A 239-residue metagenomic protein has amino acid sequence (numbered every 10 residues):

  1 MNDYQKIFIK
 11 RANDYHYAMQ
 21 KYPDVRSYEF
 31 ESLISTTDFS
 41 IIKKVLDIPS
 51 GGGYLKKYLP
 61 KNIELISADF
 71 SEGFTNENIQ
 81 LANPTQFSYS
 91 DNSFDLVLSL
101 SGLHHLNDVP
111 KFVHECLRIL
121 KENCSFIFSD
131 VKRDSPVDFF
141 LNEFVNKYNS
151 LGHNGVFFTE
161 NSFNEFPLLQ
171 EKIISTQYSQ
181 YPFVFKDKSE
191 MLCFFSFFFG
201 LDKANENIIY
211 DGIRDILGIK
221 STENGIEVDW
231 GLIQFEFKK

Functional and structural regions predicted by a protein language model:
M1-S40, Y54-Y58, L192: Conserved class I S-adenosyl-L-methionine
Y22-R26, G52-Y54, F157-T159, Q170-K239: Conserved Class I S-adenosyl-L-methionine
K44-Q86: Class I SAM-dependent methyltransferase SAM/SAH-binding core
L98: A conserved beta-strand element that flanks and buttresses the S-adenosyl-L-methionine
S101-H105: Short catalytic micro-motifs in class I SAM-dependent methyltransferases
P110-E122: A short glycine-rich, Lys/Arg-flanked "PGG" loop and its adjoining helix->strand segment in the class I
I127-N154: Conserved class I S-adenosyl-L-methionine
